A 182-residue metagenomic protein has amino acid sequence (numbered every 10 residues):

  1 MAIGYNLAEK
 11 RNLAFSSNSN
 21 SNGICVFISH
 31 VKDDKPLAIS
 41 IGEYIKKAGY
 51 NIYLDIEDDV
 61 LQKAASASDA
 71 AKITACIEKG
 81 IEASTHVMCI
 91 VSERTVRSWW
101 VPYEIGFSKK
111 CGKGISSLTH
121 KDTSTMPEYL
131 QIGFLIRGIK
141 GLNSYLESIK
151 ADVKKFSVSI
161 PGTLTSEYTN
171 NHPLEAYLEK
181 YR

Functional and structural regions predicted by a protein language model:
M1-A83, H172-R182: Conserved N-terminal substructure of TIR/SEFIR domains
M1-N20, K121-R182: C-terminal interaction surface of TIR/SEFIR-family domains
Y53, S116-T119: A structural signal for short, well-ordered beta-strand segments and their strand-loop junctions that often border
D58-V60, E93-R94, L118-M126: Short beta-alpha junction loops
S66-A70, E104-I105, L130-F134: Short low-complexity, flexible loop/linker segments enriched in glycine and/or proline with clustered acidic
T85, S92: Conserved acidic residues
E93-K110: Conserved TIR/SEFIR loop-to-helix hotspot centered on a Trp-containing motif with a nearby acidic residue
